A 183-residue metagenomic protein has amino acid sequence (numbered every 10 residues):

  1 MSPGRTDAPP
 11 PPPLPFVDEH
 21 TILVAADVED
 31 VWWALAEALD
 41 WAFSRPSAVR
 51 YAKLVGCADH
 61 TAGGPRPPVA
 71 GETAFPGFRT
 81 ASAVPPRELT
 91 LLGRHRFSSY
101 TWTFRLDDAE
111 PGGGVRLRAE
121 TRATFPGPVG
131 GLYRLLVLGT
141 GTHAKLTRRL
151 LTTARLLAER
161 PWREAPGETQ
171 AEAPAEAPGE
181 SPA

Functional and structural regions predicted by a protein language model:
M1-T61, A183: Hydrophobic ligand-binding cavity/cleft-lining segments
V17-E19, F75-P76, S98-T103: Short, surface-exposed coil-to-beta transition loops
A25-E29, S82-P86, L106-R116, L156 (+1 more regions): A short, structured loop/turn motif at beta-sheet edges
V31-L35, T80, A119, A154: Hydrophobic pocket/interface hotspot
H60-E72: Short aromatic-glycine motifs in intrinsically disordered, low-complexity regions
R66-P68, L89-H95: Short beta-strand segments that buttress and anchor functional surface loops
R96-R148, A154: Beta-strand/loop substructures that line and gate deep hydrophobic ligand-binding cavities in soluble
E164-E168, E172-P182: Intrinsically disordered, low-complexity segments used as extracellular stalks/linkers and nuclear/regulatory IDRs
